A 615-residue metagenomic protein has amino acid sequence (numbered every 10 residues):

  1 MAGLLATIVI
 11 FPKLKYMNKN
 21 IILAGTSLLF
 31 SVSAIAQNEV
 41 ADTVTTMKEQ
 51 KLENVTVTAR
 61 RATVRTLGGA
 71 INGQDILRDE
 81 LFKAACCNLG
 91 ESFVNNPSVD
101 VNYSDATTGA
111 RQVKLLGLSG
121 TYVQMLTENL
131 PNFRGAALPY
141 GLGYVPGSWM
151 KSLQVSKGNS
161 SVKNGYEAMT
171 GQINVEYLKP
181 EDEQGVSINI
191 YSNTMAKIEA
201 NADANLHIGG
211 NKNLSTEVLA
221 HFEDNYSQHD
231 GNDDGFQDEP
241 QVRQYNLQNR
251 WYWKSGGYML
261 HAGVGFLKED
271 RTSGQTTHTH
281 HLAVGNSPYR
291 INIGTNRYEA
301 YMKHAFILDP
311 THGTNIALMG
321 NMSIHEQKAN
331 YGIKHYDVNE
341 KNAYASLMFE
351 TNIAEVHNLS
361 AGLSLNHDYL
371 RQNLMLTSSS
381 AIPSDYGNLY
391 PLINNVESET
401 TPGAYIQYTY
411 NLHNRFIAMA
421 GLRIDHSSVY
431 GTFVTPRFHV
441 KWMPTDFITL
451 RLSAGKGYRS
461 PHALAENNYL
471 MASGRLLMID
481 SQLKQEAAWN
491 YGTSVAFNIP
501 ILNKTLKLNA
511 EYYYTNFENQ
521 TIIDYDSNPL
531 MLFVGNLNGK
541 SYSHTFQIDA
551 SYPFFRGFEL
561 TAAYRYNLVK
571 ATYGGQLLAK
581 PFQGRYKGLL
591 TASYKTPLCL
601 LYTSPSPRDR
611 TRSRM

Functional and structural regions predicted by a protein language model:
T43, N225-N246, K254-T314, M322-E340: Flexible loop and strand-edge segments within Gram-negative outer membrane beta-barrel domains
N54-F82, Q112: N-terminal periplasmic "start-of-domain" segments of outer-membrane beta-barrel proteins
G90-P131: Extracytoplasmic beta-strand/coil segments of soluble accessory domains associated with Gram-negative outer-membrane
Q112, L130-K157, L247, D480: Short acidic/polar hinge/loop motifs at secondary-structure boundaries that mediate gating or recognition
N159-V162, Q172, Y177-H207, Q237 (+1 more regions): Short strand-turn segments of transmembrane beta-barrel domains in outer membranes, especially the first one or two
N315-A329, M443, T449-R451, K484-N536 (+1 more regions): Membrane-embedded beta-barrel scaffold of Gram-negative outer-membrane proteins
N411-N414, L508-N516, N536-S604: Gram-negative outer-membrane beta-barrel transporters
Y602-M615: Single conserved hydrophobic/aromatic residue that forms the stacking wall/gate of nucleotide- or nucleobase-binding
